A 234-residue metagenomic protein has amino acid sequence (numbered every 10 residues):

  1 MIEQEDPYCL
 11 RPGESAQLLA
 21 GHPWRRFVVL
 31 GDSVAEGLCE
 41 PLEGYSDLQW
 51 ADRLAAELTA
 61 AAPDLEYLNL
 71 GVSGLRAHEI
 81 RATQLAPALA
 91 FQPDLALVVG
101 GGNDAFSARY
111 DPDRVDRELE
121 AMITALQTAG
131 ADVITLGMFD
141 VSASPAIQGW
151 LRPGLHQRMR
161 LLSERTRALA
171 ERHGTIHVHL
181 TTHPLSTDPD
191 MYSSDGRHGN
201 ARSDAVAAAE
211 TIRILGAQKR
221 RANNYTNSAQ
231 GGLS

Functional and structural regions predicted by a protein language model:
M1-I2, S234: Classical N-terminal secretory signal peptides
I2-S73, L85-Q92: Serine-esterase "nucleophile elbow" of acetyl-processing enzymes
A16-G21, A62, A82-L233: Alpha-helical cap/lid subdomain in secreted, periplasmic, or secretory-pathway luminal O-acyl-processing enzymes
G71, L75, G100-G101: Cell-envelope and extracellular/periplasmic
E79: Active-site-proximal substrate-binding core of FAD-dependent oxidoreductases
